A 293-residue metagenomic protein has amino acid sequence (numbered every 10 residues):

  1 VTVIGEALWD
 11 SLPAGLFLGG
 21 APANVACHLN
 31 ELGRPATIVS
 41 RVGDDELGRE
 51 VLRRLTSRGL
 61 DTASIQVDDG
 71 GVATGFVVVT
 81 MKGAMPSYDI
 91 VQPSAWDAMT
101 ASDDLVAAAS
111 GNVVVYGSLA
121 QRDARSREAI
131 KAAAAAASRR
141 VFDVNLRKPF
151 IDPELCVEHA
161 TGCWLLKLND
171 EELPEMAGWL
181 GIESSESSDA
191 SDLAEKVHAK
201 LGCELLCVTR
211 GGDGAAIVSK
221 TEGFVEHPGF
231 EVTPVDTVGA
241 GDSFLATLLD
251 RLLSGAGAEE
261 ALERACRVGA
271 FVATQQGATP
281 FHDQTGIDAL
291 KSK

Functional and structural regions predicted by a protein language model:
V1-L60, T233-P234: Glycine-rich phosphate/adenosyl-contacting loop at the front of the ribokinase-like
T2, N112-V113, L165, L205: Structural motif
G5-E6, S40, G117, F142-V144 (+3 more regions): Active-site flanking residues adjacent to catalytic metal/cofactor-binding acidic residues
E6, S40-D44, G83, N145 (+1 more regions): Cofactor-binding loop segments of dinucleotide-utilizing enzymes, especially the Rossmann-like FAD- and NAD(P)+-binding
W9, D44, V67, L146-K148 (+3 more regions): Short, glycine/acidic-enriched loop or turn micro-motifs at the edges of active sites
P35-S118, A136, A289-K293: Conserved N-terminal subdomain of the carbohydrate kinase-like
V113-K196, D213-G214: Conserved beta-alpha-beta core of the PfkB/ribokinase-like small-molecule kinase fold
L180, S184-K293: Conserved phosphate-binding/catalytic region of the ribokinase-like
